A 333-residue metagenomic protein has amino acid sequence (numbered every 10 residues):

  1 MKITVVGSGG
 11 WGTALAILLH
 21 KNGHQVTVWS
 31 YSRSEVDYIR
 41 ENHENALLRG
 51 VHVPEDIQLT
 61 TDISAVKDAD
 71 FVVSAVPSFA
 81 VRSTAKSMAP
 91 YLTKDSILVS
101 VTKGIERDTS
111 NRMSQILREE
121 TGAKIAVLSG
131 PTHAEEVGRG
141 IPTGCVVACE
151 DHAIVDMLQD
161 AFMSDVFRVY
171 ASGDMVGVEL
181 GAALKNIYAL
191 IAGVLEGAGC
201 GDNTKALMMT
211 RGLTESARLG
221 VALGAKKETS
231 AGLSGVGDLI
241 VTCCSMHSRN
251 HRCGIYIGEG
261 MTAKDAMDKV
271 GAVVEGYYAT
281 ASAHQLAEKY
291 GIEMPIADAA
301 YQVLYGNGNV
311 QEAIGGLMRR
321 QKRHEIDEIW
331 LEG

Functional and structural regions predicted by a protein language model:
M1-H52, Q58-T61, S87: NAD(P)+-binding Rossmann beta1-loop-alpha1 motif at the extreme N-terminus of oxidoreductases
I3, V26, K124-I125, V169: Hydrophobic anchor at the start of a short beta-strand that flanks the dinucleotide cofactor-binding loop
V53, S64-P142, L158-D160: Rossmann-like NAD(P)(H) cofactor-binding subdomain of soluble oxidoreductases
K67-D68, L184, V236: Alpha-helix C-terminal capping/helix-to-coil transition sites in glycosyltransferase folds
A80, Y91, E119-A123, P142-T229: Internal alpha-helical scaffold of NAD(P)-dependent oxidoreductase catalytic cores
A192-G193, V221-A231, L239-G333: NAD(P)-dependent Rossmann-like dehydrogenase/reductase catalytic/cofactor-binding core
